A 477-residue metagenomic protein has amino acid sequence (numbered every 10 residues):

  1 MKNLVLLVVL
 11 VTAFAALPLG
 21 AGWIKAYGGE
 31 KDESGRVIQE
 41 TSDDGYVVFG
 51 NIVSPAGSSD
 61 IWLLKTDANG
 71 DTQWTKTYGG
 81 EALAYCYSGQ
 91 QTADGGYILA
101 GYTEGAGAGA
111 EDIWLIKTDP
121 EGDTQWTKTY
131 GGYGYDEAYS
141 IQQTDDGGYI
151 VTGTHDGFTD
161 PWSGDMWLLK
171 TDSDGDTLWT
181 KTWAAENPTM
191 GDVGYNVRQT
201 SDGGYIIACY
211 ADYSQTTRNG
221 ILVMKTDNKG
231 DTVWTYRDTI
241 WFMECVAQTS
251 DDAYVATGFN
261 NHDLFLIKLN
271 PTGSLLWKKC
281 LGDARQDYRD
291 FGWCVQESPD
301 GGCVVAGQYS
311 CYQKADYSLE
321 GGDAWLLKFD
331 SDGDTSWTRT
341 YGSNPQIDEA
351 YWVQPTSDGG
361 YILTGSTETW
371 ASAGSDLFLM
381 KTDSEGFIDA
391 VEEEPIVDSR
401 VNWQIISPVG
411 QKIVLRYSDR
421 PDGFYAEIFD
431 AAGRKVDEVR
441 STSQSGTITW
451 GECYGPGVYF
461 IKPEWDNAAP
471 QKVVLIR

Functional and structural regions predicted by a protein language model:
M1-L6, R477: Positively charged n-region of N-terminal signal peptides that target proteins for export
L4-A15: Sec-dependent N-terminal signal peptides
L6, I113, L264, I388-V391 (+3 more regions): Low-complexity, intrinsically disordered short segments enriched for Gly/Pro and polybasic residues
L10-V11, T239, T442: Short, linear, compositionally biased motifs with a strong N-terminal bias
P18-E392, A432: A sequence-level/structural motif corresponding to short, flexible coil/turn segments enriched in small polar residues
I396-R477: C-terminal outer-membrane/trafficking sorting elements
